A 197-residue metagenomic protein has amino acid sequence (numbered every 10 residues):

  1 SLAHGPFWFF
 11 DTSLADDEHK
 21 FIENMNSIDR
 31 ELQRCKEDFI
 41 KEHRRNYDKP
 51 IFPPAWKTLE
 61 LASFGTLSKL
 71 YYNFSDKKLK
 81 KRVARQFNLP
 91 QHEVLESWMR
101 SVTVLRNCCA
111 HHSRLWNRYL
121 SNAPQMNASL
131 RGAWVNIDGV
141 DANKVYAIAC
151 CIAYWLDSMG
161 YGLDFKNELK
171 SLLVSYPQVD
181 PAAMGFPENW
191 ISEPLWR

Functional and structural regions predicted by a protein language model:
S1-R197: Long, contiguous internal "core" modules enriched in hydrophobic/ aromatic residues
